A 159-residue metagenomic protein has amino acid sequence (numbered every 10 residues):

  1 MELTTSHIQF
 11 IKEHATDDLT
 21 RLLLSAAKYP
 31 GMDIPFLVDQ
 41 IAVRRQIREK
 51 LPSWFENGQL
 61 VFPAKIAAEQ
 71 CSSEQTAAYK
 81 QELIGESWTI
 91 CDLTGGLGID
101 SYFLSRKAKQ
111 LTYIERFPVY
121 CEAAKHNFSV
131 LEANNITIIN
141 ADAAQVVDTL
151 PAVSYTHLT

Functional and structural regions predicted by a protein language model:
M1-E86: S-adenosyl-L-methionine
W88-T94: Conserved class I S-adenosyl-L-methionine
L97-A108: Conserved SAM-binding loop of SAM-dependent methyltransferases across substrates and taxa, primarily the Class I
Q110-E115: Conserved SAM-binding motif I beta-strand of class I
V119: Conserved Rossmann-like nucleotide-cofactor binding loop
A123-L150: S-adenosyl-L-methionine
T156-T159: Conserved small/polar residues in nucleotide/adenosyl-binding loops
